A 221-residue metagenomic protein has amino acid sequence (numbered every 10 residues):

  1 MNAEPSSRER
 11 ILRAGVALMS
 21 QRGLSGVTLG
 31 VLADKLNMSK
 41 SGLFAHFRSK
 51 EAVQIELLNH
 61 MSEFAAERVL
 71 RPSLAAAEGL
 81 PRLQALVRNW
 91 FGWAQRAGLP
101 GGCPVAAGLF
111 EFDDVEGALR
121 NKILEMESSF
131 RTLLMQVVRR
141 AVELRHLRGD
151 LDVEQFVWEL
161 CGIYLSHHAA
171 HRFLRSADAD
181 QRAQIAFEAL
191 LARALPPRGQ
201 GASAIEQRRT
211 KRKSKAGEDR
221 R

Functional and structural regions predicted by a protein language model:
M1-S6, P197-R221: N-terminal intrinsically disordered/low-complexity leader segments
R10, A14, L18-E56: Helix-turn-helix
A14, L18, N89, I163-A170: Amphipathic alpha-helical interface segments
Q21-S25, A76, G101, L144: Short coil/turn segments at alpha/beta junctions that flank glycine-rich nucleotide-binding fingerprints
E56, L70-G101, V153-L160, I205 (+1 more regions): Hydrophobic alpha-helical connector segments
N59-A65: Short, basic, alpha-helical segments at the C-terminal edge of helix-turn-helix-like DNA-binding modules
R82, A97-A118: Amphipathic alpha-helical segments used for helix-helix packing
A118-S128, V142-E188, R198-E206, K211: Hydrophobic/aromatic-rich alpha-helical bundle segments in the mid-to-C-terminal region
